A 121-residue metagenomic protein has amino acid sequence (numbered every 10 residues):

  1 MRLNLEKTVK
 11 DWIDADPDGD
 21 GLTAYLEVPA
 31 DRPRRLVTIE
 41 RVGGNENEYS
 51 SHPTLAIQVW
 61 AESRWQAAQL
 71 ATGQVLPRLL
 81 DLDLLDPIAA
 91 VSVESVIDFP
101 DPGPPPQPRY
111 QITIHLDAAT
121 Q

Functional and structural regions predicted by a protein language model:
M1-D11, D31, V42-H52, V91-Q121: Short, charged interaction patches at domain edges and termini
M1-N45, G73, L85-D86: Small/polar-rich, solvent-exposed N-terminal microdomains that initiate assembly or binding
D18, E62, A119: Residue-level marker of positions within ordered structural domains that often coincide with functionally constrained
Y25, T38-E40, Q58, T113-D117: Residues in well-ordered beta-strands of folded domains
V37-I39, S51-T54, L70-T72, L82-L84 (+1 more regions): Surface-exposed beta-strand edges and their flanking turn/coil or helix-capping segments
Y49-W65: Short glycine-rich, basic-tinged beta-strand/loop micro-motifs
I57, A90-V91: Intrinsic disorder/low-complexity segments
A61-L85: Mid-chain, well-packed structural core segment of small domains
